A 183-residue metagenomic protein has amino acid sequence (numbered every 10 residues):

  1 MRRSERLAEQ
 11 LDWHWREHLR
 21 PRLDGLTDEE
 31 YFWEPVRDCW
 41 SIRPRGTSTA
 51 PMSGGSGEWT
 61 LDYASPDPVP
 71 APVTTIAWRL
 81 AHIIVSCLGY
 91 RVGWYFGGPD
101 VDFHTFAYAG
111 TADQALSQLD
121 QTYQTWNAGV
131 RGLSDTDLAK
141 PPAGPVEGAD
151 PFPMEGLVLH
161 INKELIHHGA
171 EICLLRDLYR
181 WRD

Functional and structural regions predicted by a protein language model:
R2-T105, A143-D183: Short, contiguous alpha-helical
F106-A139, G156-I166: Acidic/histidine-rich alpha-helical segments that form the ligand environment of transition-metal centers
